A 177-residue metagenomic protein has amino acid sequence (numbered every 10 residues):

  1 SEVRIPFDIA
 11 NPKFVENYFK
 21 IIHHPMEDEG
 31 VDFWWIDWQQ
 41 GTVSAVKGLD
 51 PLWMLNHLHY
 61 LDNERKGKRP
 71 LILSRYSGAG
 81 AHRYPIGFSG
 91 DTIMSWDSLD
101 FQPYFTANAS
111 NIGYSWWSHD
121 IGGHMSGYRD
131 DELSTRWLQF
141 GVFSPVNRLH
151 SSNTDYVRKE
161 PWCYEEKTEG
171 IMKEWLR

Functional and structural regions predicted by a protein language model:
S1-R177: Catalytic-domain carbohydrate-binding cleft regions of carbohydrate-active enzymes
